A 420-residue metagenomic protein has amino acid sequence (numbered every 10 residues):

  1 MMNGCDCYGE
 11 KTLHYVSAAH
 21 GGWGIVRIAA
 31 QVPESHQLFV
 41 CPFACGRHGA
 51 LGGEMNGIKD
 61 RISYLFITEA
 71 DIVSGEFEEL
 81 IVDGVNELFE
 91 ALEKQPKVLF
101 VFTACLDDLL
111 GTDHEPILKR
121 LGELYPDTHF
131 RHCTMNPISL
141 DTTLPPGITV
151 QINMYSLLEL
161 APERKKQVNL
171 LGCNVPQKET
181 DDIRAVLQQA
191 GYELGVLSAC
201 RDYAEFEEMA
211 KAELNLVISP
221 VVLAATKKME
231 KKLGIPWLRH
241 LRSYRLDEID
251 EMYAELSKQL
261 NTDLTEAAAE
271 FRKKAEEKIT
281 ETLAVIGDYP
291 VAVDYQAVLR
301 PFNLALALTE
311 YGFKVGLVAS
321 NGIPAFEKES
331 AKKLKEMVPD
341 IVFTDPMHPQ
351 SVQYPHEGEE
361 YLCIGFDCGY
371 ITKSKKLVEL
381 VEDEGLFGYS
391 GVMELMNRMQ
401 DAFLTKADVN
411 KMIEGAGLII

Functional and structural regions predicted by a protein language model:
M1-I420: An N-terminal assembly and electron-transfer interface module characteristic of large anaerobic redox and radical
